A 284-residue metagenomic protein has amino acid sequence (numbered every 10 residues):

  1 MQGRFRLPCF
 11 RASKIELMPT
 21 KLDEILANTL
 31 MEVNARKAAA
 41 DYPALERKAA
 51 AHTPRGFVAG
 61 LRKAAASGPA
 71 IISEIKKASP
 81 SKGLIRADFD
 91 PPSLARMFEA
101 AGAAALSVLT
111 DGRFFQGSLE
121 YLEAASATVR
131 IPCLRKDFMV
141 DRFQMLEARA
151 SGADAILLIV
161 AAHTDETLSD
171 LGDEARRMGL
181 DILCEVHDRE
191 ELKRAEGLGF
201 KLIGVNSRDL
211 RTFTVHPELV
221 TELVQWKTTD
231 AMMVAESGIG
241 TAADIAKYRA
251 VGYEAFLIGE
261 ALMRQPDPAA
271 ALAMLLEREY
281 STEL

Functional and structural regions predicted by a protein language model:
M18-R86: An N-cap/entry alpha-helix motif that binds or orients negatively charged groups
I25, S73, F98, A148 (+4 more regions): Conserved, mostly hydrophobic/aromatic
I72-D90, P132-V140, D181-E185, V234-G238: Active-site mouth loops of central-metabolism enzymes
S79-K136: Glycine-rich active-site/cofactor-binding loop and its immediate structural neighborhood
G102-A103, T128-I131, A150-I156, R176-L180 (+3 more regions): Glycine-enriched alpha-helix->loop->beta-strand junction motifs that scaffold or abut catalytic
V140-S151, R189-L198, I239-I258: Catalytic cores of alpha/beta
E147-T167, G204-F213, Y253-L272: Glycine-rich phosphate-binding active-site loops on the catalytic face of alpha/beta enzymes
E222-W226, R264-L284: C-terminal helical cap(s) of enzyme catalytic domains, especially alpha/beta-barrels
